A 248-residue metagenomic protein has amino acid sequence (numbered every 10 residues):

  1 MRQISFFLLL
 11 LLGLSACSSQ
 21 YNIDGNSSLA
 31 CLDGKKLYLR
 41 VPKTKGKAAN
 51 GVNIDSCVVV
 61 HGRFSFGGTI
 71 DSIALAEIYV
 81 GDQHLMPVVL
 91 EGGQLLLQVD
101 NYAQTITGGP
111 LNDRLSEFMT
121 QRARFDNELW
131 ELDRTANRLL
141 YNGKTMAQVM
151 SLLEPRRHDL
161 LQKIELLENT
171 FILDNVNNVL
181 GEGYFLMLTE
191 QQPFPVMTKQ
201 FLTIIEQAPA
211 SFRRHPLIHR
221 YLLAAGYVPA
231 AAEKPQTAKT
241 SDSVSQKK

Functional and structural regions predicted by a protein language model:
M1-S27: Bacterial Sec-dependent N-terminal signal peptides
C17-D159, E165: A non-transmembrane, solvent-exposed segment enriched in polar/low-complexity residues
M119-R122, Q162, N175-N177, Y184: Charged heptad-repeat coiled-coil "stalk" segments of single-pass membrane proteins that scaffold or bridge
R157-K163, F194-K199: Helix-turn-helix repeat elements of alpha-solenoid scaffolds
L166-I172: A short, acidic, amphipathic alpha-helical segment used as a generic capping/interface helix at domain edges
L173-K248: Charged, long alpha-helical assembly modules
